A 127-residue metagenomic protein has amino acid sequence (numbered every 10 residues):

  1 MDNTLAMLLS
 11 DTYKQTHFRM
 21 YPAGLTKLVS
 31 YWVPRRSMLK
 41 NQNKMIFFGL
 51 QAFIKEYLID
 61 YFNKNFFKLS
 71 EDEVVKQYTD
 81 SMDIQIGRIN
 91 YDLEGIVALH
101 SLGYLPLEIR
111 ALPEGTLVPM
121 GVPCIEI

Functional and structural regions predicted by a protein language model:
M1-I127: Ordered alpha/beta subdomains of enzyme catalytic regions
